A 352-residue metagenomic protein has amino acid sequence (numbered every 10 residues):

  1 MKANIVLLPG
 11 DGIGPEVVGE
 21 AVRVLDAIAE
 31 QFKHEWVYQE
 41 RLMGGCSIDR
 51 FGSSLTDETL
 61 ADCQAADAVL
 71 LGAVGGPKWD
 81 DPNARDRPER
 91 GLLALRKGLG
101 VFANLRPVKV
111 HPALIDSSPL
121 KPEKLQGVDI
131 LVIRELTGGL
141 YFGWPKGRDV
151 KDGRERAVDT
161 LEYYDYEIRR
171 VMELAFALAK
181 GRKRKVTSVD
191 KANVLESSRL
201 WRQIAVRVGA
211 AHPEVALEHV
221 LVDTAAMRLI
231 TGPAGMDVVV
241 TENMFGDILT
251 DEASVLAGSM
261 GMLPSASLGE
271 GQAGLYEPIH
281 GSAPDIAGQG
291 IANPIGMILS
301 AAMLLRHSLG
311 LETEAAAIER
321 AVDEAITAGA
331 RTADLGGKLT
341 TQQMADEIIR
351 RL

Functional and structural regions predicted by a protein language model:
M1-I5: Extreme N-terminal starter segment of soluble prokaryotic enzymes
V6-R23, I28-A29, D152-D223, G235: Glycine-rich phosphate/diphosphate-binding loop of Rossmann-like nucleotide-binding domains
D11-G14, D67, I133, A175 (+5 more regions): Buried hydrophobic positions in well-ordered alpha/beta secondary-structure cores of metabolic enzymes
R23-H34, A65-A68, K97-N104, V110 (+9 more regions): Generic secondary-structure signature for well-ordered alpha-helical cores
K33-D57, M227-L229: N-terminal beta-loop-helix "entrance" segment that forms/cooperates in small-molecule cofactor or anionic ligand
G45-I48, L229-A330: Glycine-rich phosphate/nucleotide-binding loop
D49-V158, M244: N-terminal glycine-rich phosphate/adenylate-binding segment common to multiple enzyme folds
T137-G138, G143-S188, A192-V194, A317 (+1 more regions): Glycine-rich phosphate/pyrophosphate-binding loop and the adjoining helix
